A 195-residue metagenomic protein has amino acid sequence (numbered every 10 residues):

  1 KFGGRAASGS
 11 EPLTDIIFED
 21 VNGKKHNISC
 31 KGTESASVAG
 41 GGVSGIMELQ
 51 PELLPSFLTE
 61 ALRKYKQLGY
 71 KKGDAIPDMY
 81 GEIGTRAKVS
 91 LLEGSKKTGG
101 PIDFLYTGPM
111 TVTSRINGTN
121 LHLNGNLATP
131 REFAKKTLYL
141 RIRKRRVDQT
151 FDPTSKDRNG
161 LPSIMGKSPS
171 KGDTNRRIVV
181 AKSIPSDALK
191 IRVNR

Functional and structural regions predicted by a protein language model:
K1-R195: Short, positively charged
